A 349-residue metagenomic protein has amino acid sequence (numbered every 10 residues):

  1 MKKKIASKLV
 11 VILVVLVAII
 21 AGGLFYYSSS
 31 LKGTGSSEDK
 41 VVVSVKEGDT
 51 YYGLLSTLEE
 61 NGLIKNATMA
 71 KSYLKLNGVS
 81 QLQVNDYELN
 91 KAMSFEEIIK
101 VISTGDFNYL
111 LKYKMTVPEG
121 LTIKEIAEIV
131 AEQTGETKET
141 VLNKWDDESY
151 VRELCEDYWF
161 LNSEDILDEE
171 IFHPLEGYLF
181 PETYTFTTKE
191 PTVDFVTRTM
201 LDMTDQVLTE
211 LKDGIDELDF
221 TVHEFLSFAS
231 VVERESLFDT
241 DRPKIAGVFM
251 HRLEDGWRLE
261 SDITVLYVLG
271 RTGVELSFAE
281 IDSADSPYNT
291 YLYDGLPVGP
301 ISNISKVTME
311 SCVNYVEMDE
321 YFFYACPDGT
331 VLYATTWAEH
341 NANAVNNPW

Functional and structural regions predicted by a protein language model:
M1-V11, G35, V43-E47, E59-I64 (+5 more regions): Intrinsic structural disorder
K2-E38: N-terminal type II signal-anchor transmembrane helix that functions as the membrane-insertion/stop-transfer segment
K3-A6, K46-Y51, I281-S286, Y293: A broad, low-specificity signal for short, low-complexity segments enriched in glycine/proline and polar/charged
V14-V15, V43-V45, I64, V117 (+2 more regions): Hydrophobic aliphatic residue packing
G22-Y27, M69-Y73, F95-K100, E217-D219 (+2 more regions): Short hydrophobic/aromatic-rich motifs at helix boundaries and adjacent loops
Y27-D202: Signal peptide-directed extracytoplasmic domains
T116, E128-E136, Y150-W349: Bacterial extracytoplasmic/cell-wall-associated proteins, especially those involved in peptidoglycan
